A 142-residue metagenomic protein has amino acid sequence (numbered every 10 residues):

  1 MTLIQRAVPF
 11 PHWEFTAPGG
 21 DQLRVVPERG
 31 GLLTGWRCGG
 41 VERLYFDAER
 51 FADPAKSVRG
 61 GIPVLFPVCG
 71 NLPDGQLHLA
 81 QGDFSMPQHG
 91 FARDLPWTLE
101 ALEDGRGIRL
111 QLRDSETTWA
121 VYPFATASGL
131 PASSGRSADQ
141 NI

Functional and structural regions predicted by a protein language model:
M1-G135: Surface-exposed acidic/polar loop and edge beta-strand patches at domain peripheries
Q140-I142: Short beta-strand elements of extracellular/lumenal beta-sandwich folds
